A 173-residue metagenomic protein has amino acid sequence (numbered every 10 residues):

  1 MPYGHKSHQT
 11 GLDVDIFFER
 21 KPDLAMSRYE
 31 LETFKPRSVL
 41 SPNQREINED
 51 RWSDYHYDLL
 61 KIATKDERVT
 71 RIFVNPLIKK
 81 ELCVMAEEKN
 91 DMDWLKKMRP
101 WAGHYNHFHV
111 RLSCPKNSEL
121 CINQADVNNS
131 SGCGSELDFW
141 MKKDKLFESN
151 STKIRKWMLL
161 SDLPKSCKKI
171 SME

Functional and structural regions predicted by a protein language model:
M1-T10, F17-K21: Active-site-adjacent loop/helix surface patches within enzyme catalytic domains that shape the substrate-binding cleft
Q9-D13, Y105-H107: Extracytoplasmic
D15-F18, R111: Non-cysteine beta-strand/loop elements that form the S-adenosyl-L-methionine
M26-E173: Catalytic cores and adjacent binding grooves of peptidoglycan-active enzymes
